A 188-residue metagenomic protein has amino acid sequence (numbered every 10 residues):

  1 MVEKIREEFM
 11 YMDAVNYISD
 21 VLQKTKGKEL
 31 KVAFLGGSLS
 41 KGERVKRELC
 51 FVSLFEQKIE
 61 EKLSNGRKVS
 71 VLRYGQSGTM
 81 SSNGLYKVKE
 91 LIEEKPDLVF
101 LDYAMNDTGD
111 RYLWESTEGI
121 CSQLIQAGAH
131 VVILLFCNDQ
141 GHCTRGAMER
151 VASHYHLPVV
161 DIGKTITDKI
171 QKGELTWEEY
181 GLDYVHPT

Functional and structural regions predicted by a protein language model:
M1-F34, S40-R47, Q57-R67, E93-K95 (+2 more regions): N-terminal secretory targeting modules
F34-L35, D102: Structural cue for short, hydrophobic secondary-structure segments
L35-G36, I162: A secondary-structure boundary/capping signal
S38-K41, M105-D107: A short, flexible beta-alpha/helix-coil linker loop
S38-L39, G75-S77: Catalytic nucleophile serine of serine hydrolases, specifically the conserved "nucleophile elbow" pentapeptide
S53, Q57-S70, Q76-P187: Alpha-helical cap/lid subdomain in secreted, periplasmic, or secretory-pathway luminal O-acyl-processing enzymes
